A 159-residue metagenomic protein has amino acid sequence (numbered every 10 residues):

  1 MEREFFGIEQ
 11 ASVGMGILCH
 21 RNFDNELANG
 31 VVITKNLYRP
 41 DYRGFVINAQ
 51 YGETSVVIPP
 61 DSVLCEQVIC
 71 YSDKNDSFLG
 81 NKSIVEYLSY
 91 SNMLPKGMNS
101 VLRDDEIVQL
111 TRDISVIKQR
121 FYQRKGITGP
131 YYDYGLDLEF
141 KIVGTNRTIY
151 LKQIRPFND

Functional and structural regions predicted by a protein language model:
M1-D159: Conserved mixed alpha/beta core segments that line enzyme active sites in large multi-domain catalysts
